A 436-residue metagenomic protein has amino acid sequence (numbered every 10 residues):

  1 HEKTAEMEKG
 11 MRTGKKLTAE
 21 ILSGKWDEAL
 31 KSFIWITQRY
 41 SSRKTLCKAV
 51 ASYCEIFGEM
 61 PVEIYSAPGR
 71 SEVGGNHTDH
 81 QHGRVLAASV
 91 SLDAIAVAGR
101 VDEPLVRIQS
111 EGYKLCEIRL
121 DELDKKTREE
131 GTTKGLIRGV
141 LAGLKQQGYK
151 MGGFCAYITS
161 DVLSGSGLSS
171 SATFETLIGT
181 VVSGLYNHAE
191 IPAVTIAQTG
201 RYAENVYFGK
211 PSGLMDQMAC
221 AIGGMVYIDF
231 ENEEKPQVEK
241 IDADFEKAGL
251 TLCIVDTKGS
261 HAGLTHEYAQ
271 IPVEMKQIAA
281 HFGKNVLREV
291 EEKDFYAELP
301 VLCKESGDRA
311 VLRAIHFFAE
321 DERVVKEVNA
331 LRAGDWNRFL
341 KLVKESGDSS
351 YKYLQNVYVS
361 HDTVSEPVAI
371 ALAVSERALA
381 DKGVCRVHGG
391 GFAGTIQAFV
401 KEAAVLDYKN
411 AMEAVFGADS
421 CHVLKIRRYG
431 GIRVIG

Functional and structural regions predicted by a protein language model:
K3-R70, I95-E130, Y227-R386, A398-G436: C-terminal nucleotide
H82-D102, I222: Structural signature of FAD isoalloxazine-binding scaffolds in flavoprotein oxidoreductases
S89-S91, L168-H188, Q397-V400: DPxDG-like acidic metal-binding loop motif
R107-Q109, G153-S160, E190-Y202, L340-E345 (+1 more regions): Beta-strand segments within the central parallel beta-sheet cores of soluble alpha/beta enzyme folds
L141-S164: Glycine- and acidic-rich phosphate- and metal-coordinating loops
Q146-F154, V182-I196, E402-V415: Phosphate-handling active-site elements
H188-Q237, I241, S346, L372-S375 (+1 more regions): Alpha/beta catalytic cores of group-transfer enzymes, especially the acyltransferase/condensing modules of polyketide
